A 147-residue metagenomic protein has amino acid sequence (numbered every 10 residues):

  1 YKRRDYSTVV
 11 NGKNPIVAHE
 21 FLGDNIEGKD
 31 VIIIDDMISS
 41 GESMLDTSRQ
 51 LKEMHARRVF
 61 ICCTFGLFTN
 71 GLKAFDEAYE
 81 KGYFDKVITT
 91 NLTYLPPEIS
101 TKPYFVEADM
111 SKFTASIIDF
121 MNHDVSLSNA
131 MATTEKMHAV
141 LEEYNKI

Functional and structural regions predicted by a protein language model:
Y1-I147: PRPP-associated nucleotide enzymes
